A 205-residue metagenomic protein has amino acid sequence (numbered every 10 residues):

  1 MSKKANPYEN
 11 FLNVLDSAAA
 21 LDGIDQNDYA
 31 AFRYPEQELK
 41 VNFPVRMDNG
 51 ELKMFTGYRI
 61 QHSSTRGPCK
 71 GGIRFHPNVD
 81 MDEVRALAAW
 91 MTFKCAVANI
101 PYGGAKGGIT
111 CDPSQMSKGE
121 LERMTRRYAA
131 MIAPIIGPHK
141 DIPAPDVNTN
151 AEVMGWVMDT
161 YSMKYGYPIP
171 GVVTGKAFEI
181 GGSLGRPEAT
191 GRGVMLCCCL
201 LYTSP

Functional and structural regions predicted by a protein language model:
M1-A189, M195-C197: N-terminal ligand-binding/catalytic initiation module
Y202-P205: Conserved small/polar residues in nucleotide/adenosyl-binding loops
